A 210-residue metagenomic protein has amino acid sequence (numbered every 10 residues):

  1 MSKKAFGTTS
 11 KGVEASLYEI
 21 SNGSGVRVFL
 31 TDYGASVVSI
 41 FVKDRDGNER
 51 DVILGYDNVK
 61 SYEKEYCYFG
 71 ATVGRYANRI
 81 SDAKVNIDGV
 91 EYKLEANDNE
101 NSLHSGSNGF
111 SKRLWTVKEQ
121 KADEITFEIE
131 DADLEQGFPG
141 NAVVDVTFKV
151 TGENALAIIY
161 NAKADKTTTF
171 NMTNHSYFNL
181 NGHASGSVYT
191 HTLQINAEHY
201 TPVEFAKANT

Functional and structural regions predicted by a protein language model:
M1-T210: An exposed, glycine/acidic-rich loop-and-rim segment of catalytic or binding clefts
